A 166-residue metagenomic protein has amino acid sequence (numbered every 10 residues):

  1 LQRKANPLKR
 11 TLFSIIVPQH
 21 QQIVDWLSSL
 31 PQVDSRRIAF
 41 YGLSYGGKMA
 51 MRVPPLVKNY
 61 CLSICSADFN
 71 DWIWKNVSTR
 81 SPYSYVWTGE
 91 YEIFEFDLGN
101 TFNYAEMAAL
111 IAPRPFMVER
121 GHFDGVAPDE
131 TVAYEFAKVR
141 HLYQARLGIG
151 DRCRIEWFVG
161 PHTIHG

Functional and structural regions predicted by a protein language model:
L1-S29, N76-T79: Cap/lid segment of the alpha/beta-hydrolase catalytic domain
L12, S44-G47: Active-site loop->helix "elbow" adjoining a glycine-rich segment at hydrolase catalytic centers
Q32-S44: Alpha/beta-hydrolase fold nucleophile elbow
D34-R37, K58-L62, A112-F116, G150-D151: Loop/turn elements at helix/coil->beta-strand transitions in domains of secreted/extracellular proteins
Y41, S66-A67, E119, F158: Alpha/beta-hydrolase-fold catalytic nucleophile elbow
M49-E90: Hydrolase active-site cap/lid region
W74-E130: The feature captures the conserved acid-bearing segment of alpha/beta-hydrolase catalytic domains
A137-G166: C-terminal catalytic histidine-bearing segment of alpha/beta-hydrolase fold enzymes
